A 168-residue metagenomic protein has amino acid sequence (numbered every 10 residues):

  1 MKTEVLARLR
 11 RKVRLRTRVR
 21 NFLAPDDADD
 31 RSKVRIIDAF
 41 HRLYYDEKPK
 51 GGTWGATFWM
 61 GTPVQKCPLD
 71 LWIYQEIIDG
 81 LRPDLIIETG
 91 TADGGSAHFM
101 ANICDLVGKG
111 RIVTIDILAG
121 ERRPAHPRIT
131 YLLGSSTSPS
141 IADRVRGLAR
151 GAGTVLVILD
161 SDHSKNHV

Functional and structural regions predicted by a protein language model:
M1-V168: A short alpha-helical cap/connector motif
